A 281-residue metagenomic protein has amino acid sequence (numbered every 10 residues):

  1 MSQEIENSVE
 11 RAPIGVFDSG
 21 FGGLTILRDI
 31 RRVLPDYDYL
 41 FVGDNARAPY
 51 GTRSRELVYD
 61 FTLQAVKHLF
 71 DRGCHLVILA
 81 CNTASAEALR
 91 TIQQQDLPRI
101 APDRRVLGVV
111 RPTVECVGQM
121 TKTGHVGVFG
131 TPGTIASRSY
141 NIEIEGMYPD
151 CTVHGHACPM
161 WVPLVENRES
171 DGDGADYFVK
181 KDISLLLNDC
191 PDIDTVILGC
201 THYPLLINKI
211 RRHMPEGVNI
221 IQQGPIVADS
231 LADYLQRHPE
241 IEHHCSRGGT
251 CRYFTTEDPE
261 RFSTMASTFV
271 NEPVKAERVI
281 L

Functional and structural regions predicted by a protein language model:
S2-L281: Non-catalytic structural scaffold of enzyme domains
